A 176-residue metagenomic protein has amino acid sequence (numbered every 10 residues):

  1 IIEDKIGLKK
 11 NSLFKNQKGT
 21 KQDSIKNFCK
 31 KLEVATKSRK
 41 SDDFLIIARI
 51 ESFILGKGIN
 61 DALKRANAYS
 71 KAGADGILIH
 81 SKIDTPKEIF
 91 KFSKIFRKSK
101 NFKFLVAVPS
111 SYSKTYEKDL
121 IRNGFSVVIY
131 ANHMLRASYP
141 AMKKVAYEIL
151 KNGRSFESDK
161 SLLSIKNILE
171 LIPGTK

Functional and structural regions predicted by a protein language model:
I1-I129, A137-Y147, T175: Alpha/beta enzyme core
K37, H133-K176: Extended, intrinsically disordered, low-complexity segments
